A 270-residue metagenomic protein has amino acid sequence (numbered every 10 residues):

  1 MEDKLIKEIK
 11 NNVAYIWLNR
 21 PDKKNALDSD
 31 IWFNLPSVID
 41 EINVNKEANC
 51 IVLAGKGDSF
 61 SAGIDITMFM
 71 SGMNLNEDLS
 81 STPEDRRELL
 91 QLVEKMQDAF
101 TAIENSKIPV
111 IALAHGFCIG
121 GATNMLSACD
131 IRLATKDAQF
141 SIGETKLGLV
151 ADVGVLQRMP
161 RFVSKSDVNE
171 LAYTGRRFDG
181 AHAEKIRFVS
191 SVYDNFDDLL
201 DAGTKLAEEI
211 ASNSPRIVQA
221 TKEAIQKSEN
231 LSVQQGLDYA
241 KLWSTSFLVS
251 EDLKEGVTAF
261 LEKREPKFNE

Functional and structural regions predicted by a protein language model:
M1-E2, T258-E270: Terminal low-complexity tails and localization/encapsulation signals of metabolic enzymes
M1-K56: Conserved CoA-thioester-binding segment of acyl-CoA-metabolizing enzymes
I16, R20, L35, L53 (+6 more regions): Terminal peptide-recognition signature
D30-N34, K95, A102, A202 (+4 more regions): Charged catalytic carboxylate motif
G55-D98: Glycine- (often His-adjacent) and acidic-residue-rich active-site loop that binds/positions the CoA thioester
T101-P215, V249-S250, E255-T258, R264: Crotonase-fold acyl-CoA enzyme core
L171-G175, T221-I225, A240, F260: Short alpha-helical scaffolding segments that buttress acidic/His motifs in well-ordered protein cores
